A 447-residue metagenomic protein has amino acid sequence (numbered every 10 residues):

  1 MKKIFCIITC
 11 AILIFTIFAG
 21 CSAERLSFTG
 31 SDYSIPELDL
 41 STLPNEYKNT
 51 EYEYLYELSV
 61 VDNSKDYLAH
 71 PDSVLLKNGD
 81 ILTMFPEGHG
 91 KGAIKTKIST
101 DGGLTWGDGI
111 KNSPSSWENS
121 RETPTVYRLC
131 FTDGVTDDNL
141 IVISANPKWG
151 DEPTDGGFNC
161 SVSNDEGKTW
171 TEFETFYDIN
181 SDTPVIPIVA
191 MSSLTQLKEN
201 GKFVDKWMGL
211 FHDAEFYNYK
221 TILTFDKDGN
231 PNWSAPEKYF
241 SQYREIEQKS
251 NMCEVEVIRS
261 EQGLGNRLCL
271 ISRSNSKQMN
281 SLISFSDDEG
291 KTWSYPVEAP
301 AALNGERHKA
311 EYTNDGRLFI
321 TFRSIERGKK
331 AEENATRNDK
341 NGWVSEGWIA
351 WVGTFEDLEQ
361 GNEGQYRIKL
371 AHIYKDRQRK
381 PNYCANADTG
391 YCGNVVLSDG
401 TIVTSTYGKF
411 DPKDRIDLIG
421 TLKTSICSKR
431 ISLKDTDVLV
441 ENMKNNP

Functional and structural regions predicted by a protein language model:
M1-I7: Positively charged n-region of N-terminal signal peptides that target proteins for export
T9-T16: Bacterial N-terminal signal peptides
I17-F28: Sec-dependent signal peptide cleavage junction
L26-P447: Asp-box/BNR beta-propeller blade signature and adjacent active/binding-site loops in extracellular glycan-interacting
